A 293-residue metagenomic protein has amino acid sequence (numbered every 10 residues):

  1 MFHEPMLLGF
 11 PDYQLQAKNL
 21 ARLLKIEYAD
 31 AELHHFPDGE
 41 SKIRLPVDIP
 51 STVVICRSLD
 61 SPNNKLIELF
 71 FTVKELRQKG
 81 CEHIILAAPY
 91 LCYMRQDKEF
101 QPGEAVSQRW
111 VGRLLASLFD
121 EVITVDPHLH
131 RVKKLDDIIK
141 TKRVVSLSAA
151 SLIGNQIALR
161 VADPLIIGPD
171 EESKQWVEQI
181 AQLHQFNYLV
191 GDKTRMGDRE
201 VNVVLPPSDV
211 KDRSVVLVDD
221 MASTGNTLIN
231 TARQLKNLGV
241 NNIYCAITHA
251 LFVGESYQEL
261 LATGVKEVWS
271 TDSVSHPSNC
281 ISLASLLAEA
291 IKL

Functional and structural regions predicted by a protein language model:
M1-L293: PRPP-associated nucleotide enzymes
